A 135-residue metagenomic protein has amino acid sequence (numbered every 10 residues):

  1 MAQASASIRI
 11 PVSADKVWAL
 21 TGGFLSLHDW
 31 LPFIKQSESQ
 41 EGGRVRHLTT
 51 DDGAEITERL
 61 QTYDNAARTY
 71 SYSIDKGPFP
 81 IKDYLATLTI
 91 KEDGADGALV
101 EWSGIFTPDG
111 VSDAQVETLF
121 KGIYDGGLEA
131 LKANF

Functional and structural regions predicted by a protein language model:
M1-E41: Hydrophobic ligand-binding cavity/cleft-lining segments
M1-Q3, G53, A67, D83 (+1 more regions): A general secondary-structure signal for short beta-strands and their flanking turns/coil in non-transmembrane regions
A4-A6, R46, E58, Y70 (+2 more regions): Hydrophobic residues positioned within well-ordered beta-strands of beta-sheet architectures
A6-I8, I56-T62, Y84-E92: Hydrophobic/aromatic beta-strand elements that line small-molecule binding cavities or substrate pockets in beta-rich
I10-V12, T50, P108: Short beta-strand-to-loop capping motifs
P11-A14, T62-A66, I90-L99: A short, structured loop/turn motif at beta-sheet edges
H28-F79, N134: Glycine-rich portal/gate segments that line the openings of hydrophobic small-molecule binding cavities
D75-N134: Beta-strand/loop substructures that line and gate deep hydrophobic ligand-binding cavities in soluble
